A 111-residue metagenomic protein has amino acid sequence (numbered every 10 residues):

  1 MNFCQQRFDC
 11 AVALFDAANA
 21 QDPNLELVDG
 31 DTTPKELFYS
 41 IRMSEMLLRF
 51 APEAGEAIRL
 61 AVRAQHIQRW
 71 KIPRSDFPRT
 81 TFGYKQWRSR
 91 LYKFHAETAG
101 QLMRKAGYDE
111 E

Functional and structural regions predicted by a protein language model:
M1-R7: Sequence termini and other peripheral, non-core segments
R7-S44, D76-Q86, R90: Active-site flanking loop/helix segments enriched in acidic
D29, M43, L47-E111: Divalent metal-dependent catalytic cores for phosphoryl transfer on phosphate-bearing substrates
